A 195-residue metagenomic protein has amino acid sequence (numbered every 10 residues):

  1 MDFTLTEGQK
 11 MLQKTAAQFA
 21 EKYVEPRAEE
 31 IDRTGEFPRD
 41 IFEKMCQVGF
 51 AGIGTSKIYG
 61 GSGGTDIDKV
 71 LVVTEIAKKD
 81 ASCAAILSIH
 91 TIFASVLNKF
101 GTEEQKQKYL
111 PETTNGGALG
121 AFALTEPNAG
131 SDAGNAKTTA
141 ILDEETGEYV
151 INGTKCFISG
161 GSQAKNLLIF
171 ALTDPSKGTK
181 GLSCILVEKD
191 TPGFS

Functional and structural regions predicted by a protein language model:
M1-L87, Q107-K108, E112-N115: Amphipathic, small/basic residue-rich leader segments at the start of a protein or domain
Q9, A20, G49, S56 (+7 more regions): Buried hydrophobic positions in well-ordered alpha/beta secondary-structure cores of metabolic enzymes
I58, L124-A129, C156-F157: Short, solvent-exposed loop/turn elements at beta->coil junctions and helix N-caps that rim active or binding pockets
V73, A94-L97, L110, L168 (+1 more regions): Conserved protein kinase catalytic domain
A81, A85-E104, G130-A133, L142: N-terminal glycine-rich flavin-associated loop
G116-L124: A short, Trp-centered hydrophobic/proline-enriched beta-strand micro-motif
D132-N152: Cytochrome P450 C-terminal beta-domain/meander region
E148-S195: A short core secondary-structure module
